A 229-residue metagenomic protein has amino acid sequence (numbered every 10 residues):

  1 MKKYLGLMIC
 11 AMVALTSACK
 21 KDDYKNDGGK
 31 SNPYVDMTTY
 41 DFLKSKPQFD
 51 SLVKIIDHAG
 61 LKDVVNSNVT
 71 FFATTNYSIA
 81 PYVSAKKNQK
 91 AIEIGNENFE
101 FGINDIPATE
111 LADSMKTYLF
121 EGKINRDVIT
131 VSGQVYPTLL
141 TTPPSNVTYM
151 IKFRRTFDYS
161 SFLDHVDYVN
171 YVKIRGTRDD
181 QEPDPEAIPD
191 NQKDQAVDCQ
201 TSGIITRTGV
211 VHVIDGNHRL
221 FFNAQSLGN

Functional and structural regions predicted by a protein language model:
Y4-G6, C19-N229: Mature, structured domains of secreted/extracytosolic soluble proteins
I9: N-terminal phosphate-binding loop and flanking beta/alpha elements of the actin-like ATPase fold
L15-T16: Bacterial Sec-type N-terminal signal peptides, specifically the leucine/valine-rich hydrophobic h-region
